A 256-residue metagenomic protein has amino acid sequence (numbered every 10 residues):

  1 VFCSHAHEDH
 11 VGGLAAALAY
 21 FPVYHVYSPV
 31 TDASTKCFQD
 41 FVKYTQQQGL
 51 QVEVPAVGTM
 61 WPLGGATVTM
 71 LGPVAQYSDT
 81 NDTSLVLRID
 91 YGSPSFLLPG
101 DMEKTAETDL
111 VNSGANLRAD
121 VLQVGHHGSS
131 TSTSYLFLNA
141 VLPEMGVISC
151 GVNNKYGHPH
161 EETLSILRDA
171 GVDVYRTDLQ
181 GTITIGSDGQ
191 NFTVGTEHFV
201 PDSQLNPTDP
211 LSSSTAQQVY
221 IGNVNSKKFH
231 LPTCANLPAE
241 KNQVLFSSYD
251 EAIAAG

Functional and structural regions predicted by a protein language model:
V1-T215, N242: Non-globular, low-confidence helical/coil segments that flank catalytic cores
E197, S203-G256: Mature, structured domains enriched in cysteine- and short glycine motifs
